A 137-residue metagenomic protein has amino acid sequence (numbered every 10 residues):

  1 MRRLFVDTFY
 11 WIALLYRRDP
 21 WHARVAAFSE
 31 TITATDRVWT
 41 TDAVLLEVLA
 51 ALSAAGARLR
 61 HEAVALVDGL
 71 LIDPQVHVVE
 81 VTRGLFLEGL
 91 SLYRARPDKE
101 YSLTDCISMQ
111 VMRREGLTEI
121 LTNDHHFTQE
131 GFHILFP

Functional and structural regions predicted by a protein language model:
M1, M109-P137: Acidic, PIN/NYN-like endoribonuclease modules and their adjacent C-terminal/linker elements
M1-T40, A55-D68: Short, well-structured N-terminal submotif of metal-dependent ribonuclease cores
V6, W39-T40, E80, L103 (+1 more regions): Short beta-strand scaffold positions
F9, L49-A50, L90: Amphipathic alpha-helical segments within well-ordered protein domains
A34-T35, D73-P74, E130: Structured helix-beta-strand junction loops
A50-A54, R113: Short glycine/serine- and small hydrophobic-enriched flexible loop segments
V76-E119: Active-site neighborhoods of divalent-metal-dependent phosphate/nucleic-acid chemistry enzymes
